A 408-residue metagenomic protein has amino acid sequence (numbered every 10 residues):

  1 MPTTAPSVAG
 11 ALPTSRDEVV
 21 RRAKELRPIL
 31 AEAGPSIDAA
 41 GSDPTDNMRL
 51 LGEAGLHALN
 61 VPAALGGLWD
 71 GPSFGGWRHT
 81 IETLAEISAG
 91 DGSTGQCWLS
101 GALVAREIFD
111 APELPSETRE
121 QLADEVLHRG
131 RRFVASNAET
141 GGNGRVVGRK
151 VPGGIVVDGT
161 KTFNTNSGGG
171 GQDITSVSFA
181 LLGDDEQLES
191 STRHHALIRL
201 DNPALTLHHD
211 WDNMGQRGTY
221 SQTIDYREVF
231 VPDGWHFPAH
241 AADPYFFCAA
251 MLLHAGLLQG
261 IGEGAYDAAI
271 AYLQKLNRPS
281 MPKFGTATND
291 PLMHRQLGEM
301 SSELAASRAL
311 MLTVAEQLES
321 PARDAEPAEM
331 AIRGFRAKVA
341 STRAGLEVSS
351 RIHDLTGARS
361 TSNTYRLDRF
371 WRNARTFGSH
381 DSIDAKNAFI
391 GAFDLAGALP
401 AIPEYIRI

Functional and structural regions predicted by a protein language model:
M1-R21, E25, I406-I408: Basic/polar N-terminal segments that are highly enriched at the extreme N-terminus, encompassing both cleavable
K24, V156, G260-E263, G298-A305 (+3 more regions): Generic structural signal for well-ordered, non-transmembrane alpha-helical segments in soluble/cytosolic regions
A31-A39, A305-A340, H353-T361: C-terminal helix-coil-helix/basic helical segment that borders enzyme active sites and/or dimer interfaces and provides
T45-G52, A58-G168: Glycine-rich flavin
F163-S167, A250-H254, F377-H380: Glycine-rich phosphate/pyrophosphate-binding beta-alpha loops
F163-T206: A short core secondary-structure module
N213-L304: Glycine-rich beta->alpha junctions and the first turn(s) of the following alpha-helix
T356-I408: Glycine-rich phosphate/cofactor-binding loops in nucleotide/flavin-utilizing enzymes
